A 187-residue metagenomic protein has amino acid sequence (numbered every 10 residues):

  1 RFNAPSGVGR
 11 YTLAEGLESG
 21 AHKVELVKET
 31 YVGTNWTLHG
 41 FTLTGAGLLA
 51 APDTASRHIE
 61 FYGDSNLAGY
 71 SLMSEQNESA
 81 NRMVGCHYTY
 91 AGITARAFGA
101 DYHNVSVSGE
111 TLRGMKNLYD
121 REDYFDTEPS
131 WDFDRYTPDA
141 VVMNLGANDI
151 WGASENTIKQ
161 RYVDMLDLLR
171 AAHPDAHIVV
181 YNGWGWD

Functional and structural regions predicted by a protein language model:
R1-Y62, N66-M83: N-terminal secretory targeting modules
V8, T30-W36, L72, Q76-K159 (+1 more regions): Conserved SGNH/GDSL esterase-like catalytic core that processes O-acyl groups on lipids and polysaccharides
H22, T30, F98, L166-L169: Hydrophobic, Leu/Ile/Phe/Ala-enriched alpha-helical segments that form helix-helix packing faces
T54, Y136, R170-H173: Short, conserved loop/helix-junction motifs that constitute active-site signature segments in enzyme catalytic cores
V142-N148, L166-D187: Active-site segments of SGNH/GDSL-like serine hydrolases that catalyze O-acetyl group transfer/hydrolysis on lipids
